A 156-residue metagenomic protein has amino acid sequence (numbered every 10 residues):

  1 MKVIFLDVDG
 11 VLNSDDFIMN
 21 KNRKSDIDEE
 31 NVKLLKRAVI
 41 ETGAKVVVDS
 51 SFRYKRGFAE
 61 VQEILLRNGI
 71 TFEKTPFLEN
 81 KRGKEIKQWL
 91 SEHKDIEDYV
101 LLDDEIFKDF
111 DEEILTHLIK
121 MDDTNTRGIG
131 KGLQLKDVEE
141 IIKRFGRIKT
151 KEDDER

Functional and structural regions predicted by a protein language model:
M1-E41, K45: Active-site neighborhood of HAD-like aspartate-dependent phosphohydrolases
L6, D49-K55, L102-D104: Short His-Asn-centered micro-motif
N13-S14, K55-A59, K108-D111, G128: Short catalytic/ligand-binding loop motif for oxyanion handling, primarily in non-cytosolic enzymes, centered on
S25-D26, Y54-R56, L78-K81: Acidic-and-aromatic substrate-binding clefts and catalytic sites of carbohydrate-active enzymes
V32-V39, Q62, K87-S91: Short amphipathic alpha-helical segments and helix-helix/interface helices
L35, K55-F58, Q62-L65, P76-F77: Active-site-proximal, substrate-binding regions of enzyme catalytic domains and RNA-binding/basic surfaces
V39-F58: Substrate-recognition element of Asp-dependent hydrolases with the DxDx(T/V) motif
L65-E155: C-terminal cap/substrate-recognition subdomain and adjoining C-terminal extension of metal-dependent phosphatase-like
